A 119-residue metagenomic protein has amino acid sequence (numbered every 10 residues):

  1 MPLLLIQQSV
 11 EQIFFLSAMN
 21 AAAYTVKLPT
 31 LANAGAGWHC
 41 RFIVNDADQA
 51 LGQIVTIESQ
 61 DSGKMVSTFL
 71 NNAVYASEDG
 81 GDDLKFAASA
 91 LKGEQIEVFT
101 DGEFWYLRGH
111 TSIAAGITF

Functional and structural regions predicted by a protein language model:
M1-V74, T100-F119: Exposed extracellular interaction/assembly regions and N-terminal maturation sites
A34, A88-A90: A short catalytic or substrate-binding loop motif that flags glycine-/basic-rich loops and adjacent residues that bind
S77-A87: A conserved acidic, glycine/proline-rich C-terminal tail/linker
L91-T100: Extracellular disulfide-bonded cysteine-rich modules/repeats
